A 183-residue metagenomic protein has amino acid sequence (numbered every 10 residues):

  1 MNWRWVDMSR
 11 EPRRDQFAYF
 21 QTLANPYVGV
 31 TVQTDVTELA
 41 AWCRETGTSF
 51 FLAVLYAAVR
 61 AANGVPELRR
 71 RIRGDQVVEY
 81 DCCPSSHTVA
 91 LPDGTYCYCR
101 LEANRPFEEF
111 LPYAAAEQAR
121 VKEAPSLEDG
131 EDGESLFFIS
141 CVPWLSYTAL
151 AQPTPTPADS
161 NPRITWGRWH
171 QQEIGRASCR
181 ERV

Functional and structural regions predicted by a protein language model:
M1-L23, P84-H87, Q152: Short amphipathic alpha-helices and their capping loops
W3-R4, Q21-F50, R71-C83, A158-W166 (+1 more regions): Gly/Ser/Thr-rich phosphate-binding loops and adjoining beta-strand/alpha-helix segments that form adenosine-phosphate
A53-A61: Structural preference for long, well-ordered alpha-helical segments in enzyme cores
N63-E102: Hydrophobic/aromatic-rich structural module bridging two neighboring secondary-structure elements via a short loop
L91-Y147: Helical lid/core segments from catalytic subdomains that handle acyl or acyl-like groups
C141-T165: Glycine-rich active-site loop/lid that clamps phosphate-bearing ligands
E173-V183: Residue-level detector of conserved catalytic or cofactor/ligand-binding positions in enzyme active sites
